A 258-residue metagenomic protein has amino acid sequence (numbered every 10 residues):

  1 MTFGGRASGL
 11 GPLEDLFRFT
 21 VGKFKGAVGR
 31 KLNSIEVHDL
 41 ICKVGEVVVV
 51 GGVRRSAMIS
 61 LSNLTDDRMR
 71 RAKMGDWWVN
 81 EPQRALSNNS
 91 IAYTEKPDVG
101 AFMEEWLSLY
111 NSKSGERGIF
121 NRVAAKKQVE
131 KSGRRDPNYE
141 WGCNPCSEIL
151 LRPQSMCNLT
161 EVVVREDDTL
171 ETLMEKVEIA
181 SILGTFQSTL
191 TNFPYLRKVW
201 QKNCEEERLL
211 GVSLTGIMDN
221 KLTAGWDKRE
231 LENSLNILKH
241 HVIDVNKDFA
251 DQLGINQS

Functional and structural regions predicted by a protein language model:
M1-N80, V199-W200, V245: Domain-level cores of phosphate- or acyl-group-handling catalytic modules
M1-P12, K31-I35, P97, G133 (+5 more regions): Alpha-helix capping and helix-loop boundary segments enriched in small/acidic/polar residues
M1-T2, L13, N111-A224: Function-dense linear segments that define catalytic or interfacial modules in macromolecule-processing proteins
G11-V47, Y93-D98, E105-L109, R117 (+3 more regions): Alpha/propeptide regions of enzymes that mature by internal proteolysis
R18-G29, G45-V53, N111-S112, V164 (+3 more regions): Generic secondary-structure signature for well-ordered alpha-helical cores
K43, V53-R55, L86-S87, V99-L107 (+4 more regions): Short, well-ordered loop/turn elements at secondary-structure boundaries
G52-K96, T191-Q201, E205, L214-S258: Internal maturation/activation junctions in enzymes
E95, V99-W106, N111-K113, G118 (+2 more regions): Conserved mixed alpha/beta core segments that line enzyme active sites in large multi-domain catalysts
